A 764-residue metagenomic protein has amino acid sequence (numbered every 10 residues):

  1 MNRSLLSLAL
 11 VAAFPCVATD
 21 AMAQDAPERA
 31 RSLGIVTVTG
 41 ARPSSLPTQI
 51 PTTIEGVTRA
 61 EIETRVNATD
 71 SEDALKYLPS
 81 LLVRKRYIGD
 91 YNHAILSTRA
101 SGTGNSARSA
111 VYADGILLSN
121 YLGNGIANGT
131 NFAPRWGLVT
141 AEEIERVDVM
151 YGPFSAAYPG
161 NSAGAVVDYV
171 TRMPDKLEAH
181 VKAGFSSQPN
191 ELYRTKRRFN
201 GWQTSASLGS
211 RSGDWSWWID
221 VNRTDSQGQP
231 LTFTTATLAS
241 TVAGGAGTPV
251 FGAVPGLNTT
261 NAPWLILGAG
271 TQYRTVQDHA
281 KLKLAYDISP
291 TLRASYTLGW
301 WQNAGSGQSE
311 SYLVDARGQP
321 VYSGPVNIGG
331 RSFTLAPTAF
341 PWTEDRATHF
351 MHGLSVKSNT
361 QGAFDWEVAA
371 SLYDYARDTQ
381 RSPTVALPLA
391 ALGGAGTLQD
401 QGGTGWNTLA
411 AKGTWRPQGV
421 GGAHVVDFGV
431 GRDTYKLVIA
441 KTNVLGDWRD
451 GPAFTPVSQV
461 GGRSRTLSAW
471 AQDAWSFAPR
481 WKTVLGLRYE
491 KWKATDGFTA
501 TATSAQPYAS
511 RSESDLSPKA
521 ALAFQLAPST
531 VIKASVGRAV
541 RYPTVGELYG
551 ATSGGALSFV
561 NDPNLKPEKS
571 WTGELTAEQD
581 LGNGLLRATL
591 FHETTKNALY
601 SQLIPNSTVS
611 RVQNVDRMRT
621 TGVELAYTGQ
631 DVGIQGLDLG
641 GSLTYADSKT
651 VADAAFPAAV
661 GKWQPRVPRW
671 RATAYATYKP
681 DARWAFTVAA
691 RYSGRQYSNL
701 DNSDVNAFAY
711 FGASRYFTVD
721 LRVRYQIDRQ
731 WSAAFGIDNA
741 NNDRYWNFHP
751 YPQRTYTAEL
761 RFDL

Functional and structural regions predicted by a protein language model:
S71-A74, A94-S97, Y112-D114, P134-G137 (+3 more regions): N-terminal periplasmic accessory domains that precede and gate Gram-negative outer-membrane beta-barrel machines
E72-N120: Extracytoplasmic beta-strand/coil segments of soluble accessory domains associated with Gram-negative outer-membrane
I116-P153: Short acidic/polar hinge/loop motifs at secondary-structure boundaries that mediate gating or recognition
K182, A478-T483, L585, L590-T595 (+3 more regions): Gram-negative outer-membrane beta-barrel transporters
K196-Q308, T348-G353: Transmembrane beta-barrel wall of Gram-negative outer-membrane proteins
A285-Q302, A339-T501, Q525, R587-L590 (+2 more regions): Face-selective signature of the C-terminal outer-membrane beta-barrel domain
P337-M351, N359, S458-T466, R511-S517 (+6 more regions): Outer-membrane beta-barrel signature, preferentially recognizing the C-terminal barrel domain of Gram-negative
T434-D450, K493-A500, S510, F524 (+5 more regions): Surface-exposed extracellular loop regions of Gram-negative outer-membrane beta-barrel proteins, predominantly
